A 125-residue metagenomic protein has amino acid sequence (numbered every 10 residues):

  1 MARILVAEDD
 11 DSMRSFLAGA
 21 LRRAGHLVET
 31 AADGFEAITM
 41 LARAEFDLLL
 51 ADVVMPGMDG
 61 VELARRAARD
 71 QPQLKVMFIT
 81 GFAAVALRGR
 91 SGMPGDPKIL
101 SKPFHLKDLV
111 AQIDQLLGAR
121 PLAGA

Functional and structural regions predicted by a protein language model:
L5, T30-L48, A68-R69: Acidic, metal-coordinating helix/loop segments flanking the phosphotransfer/catalytic sites of two-component signaling
E8: Conserved acidic carboxylate
S15-R23: Charged docking surfaces used in two-component/phosphorelay signaling
H26, A42-F46, R66-L74, V85-P94: Conserved phosphotransfer cores of two-component systems
D33-E36, D59-L63: Acidic catalytic/metal-coordinating carboxylates
D52, T80: Active-site residues of response regulator receiver
M55: Receiver (REC) domain active-site loop signature in two-component systems and cognate sites in sensor histidine kinases
E62, F82-S101, K107-Q112: Alpha4 helix (beta4-alpha4-beta5 surface) of REC/receiver domains from two-component response regulators
